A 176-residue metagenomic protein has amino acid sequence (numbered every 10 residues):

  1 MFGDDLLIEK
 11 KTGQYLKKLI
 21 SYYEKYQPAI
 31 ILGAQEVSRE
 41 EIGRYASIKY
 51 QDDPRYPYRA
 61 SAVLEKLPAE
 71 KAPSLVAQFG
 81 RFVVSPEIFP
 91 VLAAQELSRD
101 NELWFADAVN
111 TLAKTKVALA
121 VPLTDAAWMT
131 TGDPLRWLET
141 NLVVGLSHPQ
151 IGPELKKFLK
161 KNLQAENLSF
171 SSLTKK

Functional and structural regions predicted by a protein language model:
M1-Y50, L92-Q95: Conserved beta-loop-beta/alpha segment of the NTase-like Rossmann-fold superfamily that binds/positions NTPs
F2-G3, A62, S147, S171-S172: Proteins with a high burden of low-complexity, intrinsically disordered sequence enriched in S/T/G/P/A and R, requiring
G13, I20-E24, D53-K157: Catalytic-core segments of class I nucleotidyltransferases/pyrophosphorylases that form NMP-activated intermediates
G152-K176: Terminal low-complexity segments of carbohydrate-biosynthetic enzymes
